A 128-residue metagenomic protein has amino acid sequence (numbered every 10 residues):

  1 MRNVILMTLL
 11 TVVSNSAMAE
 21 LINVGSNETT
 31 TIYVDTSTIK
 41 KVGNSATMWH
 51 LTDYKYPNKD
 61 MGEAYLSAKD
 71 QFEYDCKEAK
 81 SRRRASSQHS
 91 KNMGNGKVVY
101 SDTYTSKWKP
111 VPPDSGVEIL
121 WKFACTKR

Functional and structural regions predicted by a protein language model:
V4-V13: Sec-dependent N-terminal signal peptides
S16-K69, E73-R128: N-terminal secretory-pathway/extracellular module detecting exported/lumenal segments and adjacent signal-anchor/first
